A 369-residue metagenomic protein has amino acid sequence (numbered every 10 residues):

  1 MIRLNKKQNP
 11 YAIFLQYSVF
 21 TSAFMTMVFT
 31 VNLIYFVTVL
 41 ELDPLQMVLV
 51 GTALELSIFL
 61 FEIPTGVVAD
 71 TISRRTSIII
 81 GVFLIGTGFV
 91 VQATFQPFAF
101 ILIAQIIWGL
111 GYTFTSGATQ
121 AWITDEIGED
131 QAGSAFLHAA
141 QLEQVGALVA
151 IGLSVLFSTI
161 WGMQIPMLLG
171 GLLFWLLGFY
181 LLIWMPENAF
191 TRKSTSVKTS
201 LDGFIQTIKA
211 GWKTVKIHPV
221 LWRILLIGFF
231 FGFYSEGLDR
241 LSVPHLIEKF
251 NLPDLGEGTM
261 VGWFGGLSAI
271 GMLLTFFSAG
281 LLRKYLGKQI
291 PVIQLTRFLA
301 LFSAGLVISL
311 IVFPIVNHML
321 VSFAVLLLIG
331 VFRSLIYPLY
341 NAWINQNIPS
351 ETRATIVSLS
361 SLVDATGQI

Functional and structural regions predicted by a protein language model:
M1-Q8, P186-L225: Juxtamembrane intracellular "pre-TM" segments in multi-pass secondary transporters
I2-F59, V220-S268: Helix-loop boundary and gating motifs at the non-cytosolic
S57-L60, M260-K288: Transmembrane alpha-helices of Major Facilitator/SLC transporters
I78, T296-L299: Primarily marks hydrophobic transmembrane alpha-helices of the MFS/SLC 12-helix fold
F83-Q96, A304-N317: C-terminal ends and interior cores of transmembrane alpha-helices in multi-pass membrane transporters/permeases
A99-I107, L320-L328: Paired small-residue
I106-Q144: Cytoplasmic helix-loop-helix junction between adjacent transmembrane helices in 12-TM secondary transporters
I165-I183: Symmetry-related core transmembrane helices of the 12-TM Major Facilitator Superfamily/SLC fold
